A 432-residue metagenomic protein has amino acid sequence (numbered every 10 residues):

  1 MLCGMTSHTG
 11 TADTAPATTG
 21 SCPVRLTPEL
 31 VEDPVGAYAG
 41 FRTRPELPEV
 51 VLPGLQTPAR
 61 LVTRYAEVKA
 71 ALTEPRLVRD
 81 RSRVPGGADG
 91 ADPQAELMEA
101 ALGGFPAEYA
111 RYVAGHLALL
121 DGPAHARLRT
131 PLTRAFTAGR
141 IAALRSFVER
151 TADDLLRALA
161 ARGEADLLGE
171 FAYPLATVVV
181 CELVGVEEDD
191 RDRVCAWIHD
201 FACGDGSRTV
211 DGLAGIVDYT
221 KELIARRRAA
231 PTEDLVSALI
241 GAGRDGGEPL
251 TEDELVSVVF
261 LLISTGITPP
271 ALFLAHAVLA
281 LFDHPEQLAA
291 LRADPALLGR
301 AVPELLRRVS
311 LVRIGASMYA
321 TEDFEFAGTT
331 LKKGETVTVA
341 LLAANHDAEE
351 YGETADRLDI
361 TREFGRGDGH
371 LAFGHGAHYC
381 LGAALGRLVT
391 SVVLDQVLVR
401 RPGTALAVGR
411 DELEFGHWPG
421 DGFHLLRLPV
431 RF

Functional and structural regions predicted by a protein language model:
M1-F432: Cytochrome P450
